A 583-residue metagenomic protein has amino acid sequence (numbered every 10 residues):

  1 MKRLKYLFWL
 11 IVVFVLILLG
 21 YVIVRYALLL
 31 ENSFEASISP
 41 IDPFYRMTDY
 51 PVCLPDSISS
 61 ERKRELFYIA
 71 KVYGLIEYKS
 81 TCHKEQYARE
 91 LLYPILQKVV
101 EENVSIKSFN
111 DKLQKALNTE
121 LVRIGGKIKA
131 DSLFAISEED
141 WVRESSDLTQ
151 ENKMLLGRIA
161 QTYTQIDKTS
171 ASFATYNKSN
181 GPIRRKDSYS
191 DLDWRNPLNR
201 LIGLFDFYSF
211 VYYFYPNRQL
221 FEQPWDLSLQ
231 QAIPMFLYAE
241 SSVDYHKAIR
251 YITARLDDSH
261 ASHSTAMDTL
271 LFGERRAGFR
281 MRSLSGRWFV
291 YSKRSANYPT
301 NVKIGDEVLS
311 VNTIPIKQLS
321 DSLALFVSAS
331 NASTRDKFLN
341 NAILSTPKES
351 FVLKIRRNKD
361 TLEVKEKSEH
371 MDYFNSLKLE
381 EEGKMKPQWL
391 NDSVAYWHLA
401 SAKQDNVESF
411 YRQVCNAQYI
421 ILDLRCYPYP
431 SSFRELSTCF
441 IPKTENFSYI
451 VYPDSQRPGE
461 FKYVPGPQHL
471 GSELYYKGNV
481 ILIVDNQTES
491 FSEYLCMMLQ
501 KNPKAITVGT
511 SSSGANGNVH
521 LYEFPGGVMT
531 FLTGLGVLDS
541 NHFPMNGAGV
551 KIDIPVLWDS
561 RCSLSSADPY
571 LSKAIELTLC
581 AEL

Functional and structural regions predicted by a protein language model:
M1-I23: N-terminal Sec-pathway targeting helices
I17-A36: Membrane-interface motif at the C-terminal end of an N-terminal transmembrane signal
N32-E35, Y45-I69, G74-A88, L96-V104 (+7 more regions): Cleft-lining beta-strand/loop regions that shape enzyme active-site pockets
S39-P43, H246-Y298, E382-Q388: PDZ/PDZ-like peptide-tail recognition elements
Y45-P51, P55, S59-R184: Cationic-aromatic interfacial patches
E61-R62, A70, G74, E139-Y176 (+5 more regions): PDZ/PDZ-like domain segments forming the peptide/carboxylate-binding groove, activating on the N-terminal beta-strands
V72, I76-S80, I95, F207 (+5 more regions): Conserved PDZ fold ligand-binding element
E138-Q161, K303, L309-A417, G549-D559 (+1 more regions): C-terminal, low-ordered peptide segments at domain boundaries
